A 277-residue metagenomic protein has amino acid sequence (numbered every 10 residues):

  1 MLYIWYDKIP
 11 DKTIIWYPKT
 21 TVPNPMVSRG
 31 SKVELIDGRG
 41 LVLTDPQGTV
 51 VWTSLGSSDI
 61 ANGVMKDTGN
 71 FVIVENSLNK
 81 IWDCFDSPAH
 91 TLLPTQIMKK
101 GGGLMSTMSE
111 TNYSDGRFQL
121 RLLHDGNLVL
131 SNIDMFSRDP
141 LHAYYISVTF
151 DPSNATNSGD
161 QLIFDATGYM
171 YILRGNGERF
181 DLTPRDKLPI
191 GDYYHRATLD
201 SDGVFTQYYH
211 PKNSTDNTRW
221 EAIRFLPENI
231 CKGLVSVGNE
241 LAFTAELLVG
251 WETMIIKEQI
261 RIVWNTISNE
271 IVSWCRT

Functional and structural regions predicted by a protein language model:
M1-T277: Beta-rich ligand-binding surfaces for carbohydrates and other polyanions
